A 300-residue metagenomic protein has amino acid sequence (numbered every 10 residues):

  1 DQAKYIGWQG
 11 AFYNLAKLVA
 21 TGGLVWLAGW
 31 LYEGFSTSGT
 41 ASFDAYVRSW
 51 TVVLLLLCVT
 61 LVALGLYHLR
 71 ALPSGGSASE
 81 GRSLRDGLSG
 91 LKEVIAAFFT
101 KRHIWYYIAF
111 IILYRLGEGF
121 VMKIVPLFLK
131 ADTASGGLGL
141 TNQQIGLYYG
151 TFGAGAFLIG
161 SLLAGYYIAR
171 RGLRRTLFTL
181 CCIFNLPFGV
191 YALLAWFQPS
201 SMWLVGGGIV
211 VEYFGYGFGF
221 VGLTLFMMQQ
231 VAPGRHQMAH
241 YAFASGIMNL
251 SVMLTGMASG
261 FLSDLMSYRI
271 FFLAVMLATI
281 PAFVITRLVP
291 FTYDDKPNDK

Functional and structural regions predicted by a protein language model:
D1, F218-P233: Intracellular juxtamembrane helix-capping segments at the cytosolic ends of symmetry-related transmembrane helices
D1-F120, A169, Y268, V284-K300: Intracellular loop-helix junctions on the cytosolic face of multi-pass helical membrane proteins
D1-Q9, N142-Q143, G234-A244: Loop-to-transmembrane helix entry/capping segments in MFS-fold secondary transporters and related SLC/MFSD carriers
K123-G146: Short amphipathic helix-loop junctions that connect adjacent transmembrane helices in Major Facilitator Superfamily/SLC
I159-T176, S263-D264: Helix-to-loop junctions at the C-terminal end of transmembrane segments in multipass secondary transporters
C182-S200, R287: C-terminal ends and interior cores of transmembrane alpha-helices in multi-pass membrane transporters/permeases
S200-T224: Hydrophobic core of transmembrane alpha-helices in multi-pass small-molecule transporters, especially MFS/SLC-type
G234-L265: A late C-terminal transmembrane helix in Major Facilitator Superfamily
